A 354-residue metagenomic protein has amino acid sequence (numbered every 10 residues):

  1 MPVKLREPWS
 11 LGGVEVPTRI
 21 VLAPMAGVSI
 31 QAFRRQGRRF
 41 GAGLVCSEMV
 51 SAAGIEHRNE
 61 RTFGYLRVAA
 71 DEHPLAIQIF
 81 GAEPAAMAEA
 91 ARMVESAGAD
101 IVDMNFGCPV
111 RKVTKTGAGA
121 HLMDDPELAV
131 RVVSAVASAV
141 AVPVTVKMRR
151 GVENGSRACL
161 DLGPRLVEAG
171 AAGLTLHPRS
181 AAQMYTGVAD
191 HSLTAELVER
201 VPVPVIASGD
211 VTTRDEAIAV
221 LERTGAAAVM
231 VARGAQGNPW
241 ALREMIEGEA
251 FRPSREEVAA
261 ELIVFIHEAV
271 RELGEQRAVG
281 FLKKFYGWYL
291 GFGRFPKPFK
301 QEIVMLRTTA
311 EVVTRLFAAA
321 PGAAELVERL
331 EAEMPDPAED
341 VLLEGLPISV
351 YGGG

Functional and structural regions predicted by a protein language model:
M1-G12, V16, I20, A26 (+8 more regions): Alpha/beta catalytic cores of nucleotide-metabolism and tRNA/nucleoside-modifying enzymes
P2-S10, M25-D100: Glycine-rich, positively charged N-terminal anion/phosphate-binding segment
W9-V21, A53-A76, C108, K112-T116 (+3 more regions): N-terminal small/glycine-rich loop or linker at the start of catalytic domains across soluble metabolic enzymes
I20-P24, V45-S47, L75-I79, V102 (+4 more regions): Hydrophobic faces of well-ordered beta-strands that scaffold small-molecule active sites in alpha/beta enzyme cores
M25, V50-A52, F80-A82, G107-P109 (+4 more regions): Active-site beta-loop-alpha junctions enriched in small/polar residues
R39, A88-L122, P126-V205, A219 (+1 more regions): Alpha/beta enzyme core
R58-N59, D125, D190, N238: Short, solvent-exposed helix-helix connector turns and helix-capping sites enriched in acidic/polar residues
